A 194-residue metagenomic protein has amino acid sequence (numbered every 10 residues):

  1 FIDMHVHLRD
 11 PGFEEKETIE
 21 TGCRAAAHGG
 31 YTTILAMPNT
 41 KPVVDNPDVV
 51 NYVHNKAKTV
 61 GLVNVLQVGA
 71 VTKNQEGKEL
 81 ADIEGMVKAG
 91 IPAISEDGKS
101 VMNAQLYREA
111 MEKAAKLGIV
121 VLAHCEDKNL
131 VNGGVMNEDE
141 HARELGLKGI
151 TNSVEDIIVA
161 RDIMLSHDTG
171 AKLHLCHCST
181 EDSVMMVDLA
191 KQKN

Functional and structural regions predicted by a protein language model:
F1-V60: Metal-associated gating/positioning segment near the N- to mid-region
I2-V6, I34-A36, V65-G69, I94-S95 (+2 more regions): Hydrophobic faces of well-ordered beta-strands that scaffold small-molecule active sites in alpha/beta enzyme cores
M4-E17, T40, L66-E79, L145-S153: Active-site mouth loops of central-metabolism enzymes
G12, G22, G29-G30, G69 (+3 more regions): Glycine-centered flexibility sites
E14, K41-D45, N74-Q75, K99-M102 (+1 more regions): Glycine-/small-residue-rich active-site loops that bind phosphorylated ligands and cofactors
N39, K56, V60-A81, V87-A89 (+1 more regions): Hydrophobic alpha-helical hairpins/lids featuring a short glycine-rich hinge
P47-V68, E112-E126: Alpha-helix-loop-beta-strand connector modules within alpha/beta enzyme cores
L80-N194: Histidine/acidic residue-rich metal-binding segments in metalloenzymes
